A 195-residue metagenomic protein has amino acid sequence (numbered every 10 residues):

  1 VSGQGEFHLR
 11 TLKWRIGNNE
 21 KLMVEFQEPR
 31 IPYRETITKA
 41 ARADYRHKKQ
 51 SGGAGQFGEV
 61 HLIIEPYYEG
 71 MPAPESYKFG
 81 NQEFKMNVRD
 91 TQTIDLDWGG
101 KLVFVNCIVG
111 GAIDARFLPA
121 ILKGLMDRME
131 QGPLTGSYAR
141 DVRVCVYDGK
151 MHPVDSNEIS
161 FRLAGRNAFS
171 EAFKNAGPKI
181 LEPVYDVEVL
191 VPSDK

Functional and structural regions predicted by a protein language model:
V1-K195: Accessory interaction regions appended to the cores of large information-processing enzymes
